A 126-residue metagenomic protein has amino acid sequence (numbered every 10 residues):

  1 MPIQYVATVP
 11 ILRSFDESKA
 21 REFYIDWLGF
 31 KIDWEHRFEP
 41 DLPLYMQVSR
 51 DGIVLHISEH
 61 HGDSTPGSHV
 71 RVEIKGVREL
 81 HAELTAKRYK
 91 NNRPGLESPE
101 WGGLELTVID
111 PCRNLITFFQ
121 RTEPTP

Functional and structural regions predicted by a protein language model:
M1-R21, D33, S68-V70, R121-P126: N-terminal beta-strand motif that seeds the catalytic metal site of vicinal oxygen chelate
I11-V54: Core segments of cupin and vicinal oxygen chelate
F15-S18, V70-L115: Vicinal oxygen chelate
K31-W34, I57, N92-G95: A short linear hydrophobic-aromatic micro-motif
E39-L44, S64-P66, P99-L104: Short acidic/glycine-enriched loop/turn segments that link adjacent beta-strands
P40, G62-D63, R121-T125: A short acidic/small-residue loop/turn micro-motif
Q47-D51, V108-P111, R121: Active-site beta-strand termini and strand-to-loop segments that position acidic
G52-H56, R113-L115: Short, charged/polar, Gly/Pro-enriched secondary-structure boundary elements
